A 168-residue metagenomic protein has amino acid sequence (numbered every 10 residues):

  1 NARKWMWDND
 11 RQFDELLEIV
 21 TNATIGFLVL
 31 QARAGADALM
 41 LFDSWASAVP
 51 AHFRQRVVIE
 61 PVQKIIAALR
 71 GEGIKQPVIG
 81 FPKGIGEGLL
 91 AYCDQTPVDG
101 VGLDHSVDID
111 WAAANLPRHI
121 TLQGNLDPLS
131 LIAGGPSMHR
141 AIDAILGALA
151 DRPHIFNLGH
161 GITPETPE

Functional and structural regions predicted by a protein language model:
N1-E168: Active-site loop segments of alpha/beta catalytic cores
